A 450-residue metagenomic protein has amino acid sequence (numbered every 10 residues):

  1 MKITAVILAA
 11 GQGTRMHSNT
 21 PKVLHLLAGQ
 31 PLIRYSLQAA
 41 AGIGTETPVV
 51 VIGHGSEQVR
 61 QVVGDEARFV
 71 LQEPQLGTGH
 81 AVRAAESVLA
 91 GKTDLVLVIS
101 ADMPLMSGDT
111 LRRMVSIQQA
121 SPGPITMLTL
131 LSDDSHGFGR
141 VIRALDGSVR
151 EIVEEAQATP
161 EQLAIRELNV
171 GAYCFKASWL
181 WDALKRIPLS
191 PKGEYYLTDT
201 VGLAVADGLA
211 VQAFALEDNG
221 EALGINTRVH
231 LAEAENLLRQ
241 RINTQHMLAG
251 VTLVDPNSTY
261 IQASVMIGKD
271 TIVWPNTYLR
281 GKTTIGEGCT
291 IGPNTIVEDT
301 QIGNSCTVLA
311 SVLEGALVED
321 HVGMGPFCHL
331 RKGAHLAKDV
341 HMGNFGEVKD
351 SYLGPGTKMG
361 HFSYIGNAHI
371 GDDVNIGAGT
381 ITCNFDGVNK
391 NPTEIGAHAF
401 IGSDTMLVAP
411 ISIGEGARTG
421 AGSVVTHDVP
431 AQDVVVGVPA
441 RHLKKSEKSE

Functional and structural regions predicted by a protein language model:
M1-S18: N-terminal nucleotide-binding beta1-loop-alpha1 segment
M1-T4, L26, Q30-S116, P410: Conserved N-terminal catalytic core of the sugar/cofactor nucleotidyltransferase
I3-T4, T45-T47, E86, D102 (+5 more regions): Catalytic cores of nucleotide-enabled group-transfer and carboxylate-activating enzymes in metabolic and assembly-line
A5-I7, V50, L97-V98, I125-L128 (+1 more regions): Structural beta-sheet core signal
E57, D65, M106-K192, T198-T200 (+1 more regions): Conserved core of the sugar-phosphate nucleotidyltransferase
R166-G268: Conserved alpha/beta core of the MobA/IspD/sugar-nucleotide pyrophosphorylase nucleotidyltransferase superfamily
T259-A334: Acidic, glycine-rich loop-and-beta core segments that form the ion-binding/anion-interacting portion of active sites
V308-E450: Glycine-rich hexapeptide-repeat left-handed beta-helix
